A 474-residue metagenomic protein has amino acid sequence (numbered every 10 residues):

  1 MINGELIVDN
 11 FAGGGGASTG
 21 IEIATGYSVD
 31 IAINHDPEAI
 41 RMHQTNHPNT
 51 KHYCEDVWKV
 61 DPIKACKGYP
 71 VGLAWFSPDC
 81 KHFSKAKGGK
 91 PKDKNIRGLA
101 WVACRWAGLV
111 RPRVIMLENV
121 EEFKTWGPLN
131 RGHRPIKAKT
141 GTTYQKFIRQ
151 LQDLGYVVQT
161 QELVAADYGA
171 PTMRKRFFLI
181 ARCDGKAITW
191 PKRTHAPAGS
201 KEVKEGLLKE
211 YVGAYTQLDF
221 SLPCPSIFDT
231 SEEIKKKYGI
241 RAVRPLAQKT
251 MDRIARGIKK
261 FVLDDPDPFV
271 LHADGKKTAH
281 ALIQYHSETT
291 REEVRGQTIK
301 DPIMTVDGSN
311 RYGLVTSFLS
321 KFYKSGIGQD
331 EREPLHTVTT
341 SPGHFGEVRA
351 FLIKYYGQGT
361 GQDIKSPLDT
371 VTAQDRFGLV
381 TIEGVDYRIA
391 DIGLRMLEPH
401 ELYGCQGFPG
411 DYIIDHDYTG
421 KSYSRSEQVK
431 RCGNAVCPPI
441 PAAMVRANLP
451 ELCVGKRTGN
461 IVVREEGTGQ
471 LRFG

Functional and structural regions predicted by a protein language model:
N3, G20-S28, N46: A short, Lys/Arg-enriched amphipathic alpha-helix followed by its capping loop at the start of a domain
L6-V8: Conserved beta-strand elements of the Class I
F11-G15: Class I SAM-dependent methyltransferase "Motif I" SAM/SAH-binding loop
D36: Conserved SAM/SAH-binding beta-strand->alpha-helix loop
R41-G68: S-adenosyl-L-methionine
I63-V71, C80-G343, R349-D363, D369: Class I S-adenosyl-L-methionine
I389-S424: FAD-binding beta-loop-beta segment adjacent to the flavin cofactor pocket
